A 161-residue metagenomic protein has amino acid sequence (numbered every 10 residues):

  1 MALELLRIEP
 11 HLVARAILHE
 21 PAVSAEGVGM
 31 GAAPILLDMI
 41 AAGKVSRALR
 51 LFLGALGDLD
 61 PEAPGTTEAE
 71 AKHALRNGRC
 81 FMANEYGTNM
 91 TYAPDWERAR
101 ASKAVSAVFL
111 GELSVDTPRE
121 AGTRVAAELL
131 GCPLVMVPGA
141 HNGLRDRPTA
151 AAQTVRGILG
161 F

Functional and structural regions predicted by a protein language model:
M1-G27: Conserved hydrolase catalytic core segment
L3, R124, Q153: Active-site phosphate/pyrophosphate- and oxyanion-stabilizing loops and adjacent acidic/basic residues in soluble
R7-H11, E128, Q153, G157: Short, well-ordered alpha-helices that flank and scaffold nucleotide-derived cofactor binding pockets
L12, L75, L159-F161: Charge-dense, helix-prone N-terminal extensions
P21, A25-A71, A83-Y86: Helix-rich cap/lid subdomain of alpha/beta-hydrolase
G29-M30, R119-E120, P148-T149: Conserved strand-to-helix beginnings and helix N-cap segments that scaffold or border functional pockets
H73, N77-L144: Conserved serine/cysteine hydrolase catalytic core
R145-L159: Post-His helix in hydrolase/transferase enzymes
